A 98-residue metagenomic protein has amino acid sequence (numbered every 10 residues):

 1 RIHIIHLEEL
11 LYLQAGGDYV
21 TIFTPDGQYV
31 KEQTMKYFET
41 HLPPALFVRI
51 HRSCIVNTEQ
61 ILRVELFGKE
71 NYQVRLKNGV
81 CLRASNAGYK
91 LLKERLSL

Functional and structural regions predicted by a protein language model:
R1-R83: Conserved binding/recognition cores within well-folded domains
L76, G88-L98: Eukaryotic intrinsically disordered, low-complexity regulatory linkers and tails enriched in Ser/Thr/Pro
